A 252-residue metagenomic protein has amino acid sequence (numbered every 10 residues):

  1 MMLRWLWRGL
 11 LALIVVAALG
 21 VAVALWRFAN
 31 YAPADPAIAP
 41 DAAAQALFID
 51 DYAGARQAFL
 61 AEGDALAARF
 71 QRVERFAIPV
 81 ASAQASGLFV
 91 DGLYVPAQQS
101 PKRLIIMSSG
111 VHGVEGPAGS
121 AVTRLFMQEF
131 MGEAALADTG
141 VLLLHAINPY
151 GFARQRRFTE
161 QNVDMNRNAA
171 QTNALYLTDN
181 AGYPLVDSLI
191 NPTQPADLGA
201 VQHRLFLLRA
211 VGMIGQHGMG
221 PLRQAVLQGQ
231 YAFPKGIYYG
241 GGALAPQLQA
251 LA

Functional and structural regions predicted by a protein language model:
M2-A252: Structured catalytic-domain cores with a bias toward divalent-metal coordination
